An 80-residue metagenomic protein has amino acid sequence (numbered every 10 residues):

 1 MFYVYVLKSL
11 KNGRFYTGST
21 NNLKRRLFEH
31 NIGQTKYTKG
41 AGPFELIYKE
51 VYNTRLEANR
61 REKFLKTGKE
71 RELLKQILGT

Functional and structural regions predicted by a protein language model:
M1-T35, G40-G42, K49-Y52, L56-K66 (+1 more regions): GIY-YIG nuclease catalytic motif and its immediate N-terminal context
R71-I77: A short, polar/charged loop-to-alpha-helix boundary motif
